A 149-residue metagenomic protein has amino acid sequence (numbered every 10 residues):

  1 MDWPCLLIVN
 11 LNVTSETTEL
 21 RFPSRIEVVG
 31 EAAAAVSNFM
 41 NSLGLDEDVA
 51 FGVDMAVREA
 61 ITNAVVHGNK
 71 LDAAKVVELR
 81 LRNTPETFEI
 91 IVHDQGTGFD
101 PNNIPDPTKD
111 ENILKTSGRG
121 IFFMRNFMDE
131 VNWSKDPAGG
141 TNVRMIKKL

Functional and structural regions predicted by a protein language model:
D2-E19, V65-L149: Conserved beta-strand-loop-beta-strand hairpin that lines the nucleotide-binding pocket of ATP/GTP-utilizing enzymes
T18-G30: STAS-typified acidic loop motif
S24, L45-D48, D72: Structural signature of the histidine kinase catalytic ATP-binding subdomain
A34-R58, I113-T116: Conserved short strand/loop->alpha-helix "switch" segment adjacent to the catalytic nucleotide/phosphoryl-transfer site
R58, T62, V66: Short alpha-helix lining the ATP-binding pocket of the histidine-kinase-like ATPase
